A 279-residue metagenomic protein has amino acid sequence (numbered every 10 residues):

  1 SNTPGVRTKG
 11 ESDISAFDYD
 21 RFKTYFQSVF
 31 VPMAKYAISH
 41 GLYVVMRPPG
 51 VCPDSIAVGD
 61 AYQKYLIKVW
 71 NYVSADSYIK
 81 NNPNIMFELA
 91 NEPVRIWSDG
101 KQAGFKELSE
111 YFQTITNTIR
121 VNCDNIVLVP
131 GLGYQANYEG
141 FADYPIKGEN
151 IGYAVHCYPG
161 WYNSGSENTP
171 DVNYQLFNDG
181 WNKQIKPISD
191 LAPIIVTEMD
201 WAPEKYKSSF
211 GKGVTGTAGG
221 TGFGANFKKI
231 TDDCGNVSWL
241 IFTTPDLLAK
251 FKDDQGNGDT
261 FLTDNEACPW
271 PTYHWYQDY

Functional and structural regions predicted by a protein language model:
S1-Y78, P83-R95: Substrate-binding cleft and catalytic face of glycoside hydrolase catalytic domains, especially the flexible beta-alpha
A57-M86, A90-D278: Extracellular glycoside hydrolase catalytic/binding regions
